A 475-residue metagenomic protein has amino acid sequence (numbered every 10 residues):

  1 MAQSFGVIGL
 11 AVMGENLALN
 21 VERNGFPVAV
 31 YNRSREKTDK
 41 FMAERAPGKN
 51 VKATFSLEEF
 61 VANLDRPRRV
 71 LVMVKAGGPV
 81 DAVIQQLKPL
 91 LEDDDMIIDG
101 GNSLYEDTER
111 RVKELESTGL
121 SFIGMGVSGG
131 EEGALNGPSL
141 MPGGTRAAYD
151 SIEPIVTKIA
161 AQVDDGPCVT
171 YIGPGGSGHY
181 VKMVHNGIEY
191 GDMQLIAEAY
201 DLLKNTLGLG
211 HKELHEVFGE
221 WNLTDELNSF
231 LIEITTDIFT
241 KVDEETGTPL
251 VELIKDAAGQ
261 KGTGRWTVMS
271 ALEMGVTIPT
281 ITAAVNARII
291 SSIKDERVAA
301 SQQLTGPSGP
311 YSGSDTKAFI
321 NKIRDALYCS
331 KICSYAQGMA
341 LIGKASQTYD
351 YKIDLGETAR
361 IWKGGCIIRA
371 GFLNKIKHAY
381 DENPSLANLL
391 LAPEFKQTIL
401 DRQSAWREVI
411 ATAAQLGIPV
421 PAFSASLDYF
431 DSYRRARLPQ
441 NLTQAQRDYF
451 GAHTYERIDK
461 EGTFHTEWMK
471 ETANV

Functional and structural regions predicted by a protein language model:
M1-R68, L91-D94, E131-A134: NAD(P)+-binding Rossmann beta1-loop-alpha1 motif at the extreme N-terminus of oxidoreductases
F5, V80-V83, I98, L104-E216 (+3 more regions): Rossmann-fold dinucleotide-binding core
K52-E59, A76-I84: Glycine-rich, highly charged phosphate/nucleotide-binding loops
H179, K204, T224-I332, H378-A422: Interdomain hinge/lid region at the active-site interface of Rossmann-like NAD(P)-dependent oxidoreductases
W221, D225, S346-Y380: Small-residue-rich helix-loop
L400, A405-V475: C-terminal amphipathic alpha-helical interaction region
